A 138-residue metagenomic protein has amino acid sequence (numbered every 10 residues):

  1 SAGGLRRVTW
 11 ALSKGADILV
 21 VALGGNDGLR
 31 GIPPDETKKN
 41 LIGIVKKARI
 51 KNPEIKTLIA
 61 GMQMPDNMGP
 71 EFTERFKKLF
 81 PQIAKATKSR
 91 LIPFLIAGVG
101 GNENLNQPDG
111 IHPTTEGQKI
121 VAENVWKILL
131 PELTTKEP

Functional and structural regions predicted by a protein language model:
S1-A2: Acidic-and-aromatic substrate-binding clefts and catalytic sites of carbohydrate-active enzymes
L5-P138: Alpha-helical cap/lid subdomain in secreted, periplasmic, or secretory-pathway luminal O-acyl-processing enzymes
